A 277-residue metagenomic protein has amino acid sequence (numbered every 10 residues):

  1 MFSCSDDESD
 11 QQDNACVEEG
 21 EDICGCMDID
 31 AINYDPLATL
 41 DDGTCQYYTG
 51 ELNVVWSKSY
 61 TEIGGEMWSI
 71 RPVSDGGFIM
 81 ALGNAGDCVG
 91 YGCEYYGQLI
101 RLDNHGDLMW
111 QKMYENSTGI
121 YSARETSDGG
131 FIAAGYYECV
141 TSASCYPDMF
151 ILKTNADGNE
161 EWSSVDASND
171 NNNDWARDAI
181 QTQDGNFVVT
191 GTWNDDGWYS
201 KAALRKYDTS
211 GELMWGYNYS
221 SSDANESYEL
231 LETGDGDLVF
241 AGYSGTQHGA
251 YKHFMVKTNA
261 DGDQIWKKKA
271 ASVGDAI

Functional and structural regions predicted by a protein language model:
F2-L40, Q46-V54: Bacterial Sec-dependent N-terminal signal peptides
Y48-I277: A sequence-level/structural motif corresponding to short, flexible coil/turn segments enriched in small polar residues
